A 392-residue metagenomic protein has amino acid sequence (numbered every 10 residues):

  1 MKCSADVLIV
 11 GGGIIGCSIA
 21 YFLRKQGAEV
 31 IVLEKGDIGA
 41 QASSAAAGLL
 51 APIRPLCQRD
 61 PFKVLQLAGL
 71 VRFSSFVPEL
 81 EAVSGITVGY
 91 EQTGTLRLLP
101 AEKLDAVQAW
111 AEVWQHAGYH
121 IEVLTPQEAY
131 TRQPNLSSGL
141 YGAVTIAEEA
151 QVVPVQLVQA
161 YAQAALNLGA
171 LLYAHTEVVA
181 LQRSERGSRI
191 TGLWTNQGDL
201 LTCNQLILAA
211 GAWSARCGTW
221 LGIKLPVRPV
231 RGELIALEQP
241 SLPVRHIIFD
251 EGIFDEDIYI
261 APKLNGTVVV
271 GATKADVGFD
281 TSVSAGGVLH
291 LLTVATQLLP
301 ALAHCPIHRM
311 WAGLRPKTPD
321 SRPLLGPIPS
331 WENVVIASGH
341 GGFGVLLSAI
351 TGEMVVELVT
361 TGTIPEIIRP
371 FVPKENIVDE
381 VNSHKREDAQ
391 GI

Functional and structural regions predicted by a protein language model:
A5-I31: N-terminal Rossmann-like FAD-binding beta1-loop-alpha1 element of flavoenzymes
Y21-Q26, K35, G48-L49, I86-E91 (+2 more regions): Active-site substrate-recognition segment that forms the wall of the catalytic cavity or substrate channel
G48-R132, V294-T296: Dinucleotide-binding Rossmann-like beta1-alpha1 core, especially the glycine-rich loop that anchors the ADP
V64-L67, L98-A106, V144-Q163, S282-G287 (+1 more regions): Short beta-strand to alpha-helix junction loop
I86-R97, W110-A117, I121-L168, T273-V277 (+2 more regions): Helix-loop-beta segment of a Rossmann-like dinucleotide-binding subdomain
V144-Q197, L201-Q205: Helical element adjacent to the flavin cofactor pocket in flavoenzyme catalytic cores
L299-I392: C-terminal catalytic lobe of FAD-dependent flavoproteins
